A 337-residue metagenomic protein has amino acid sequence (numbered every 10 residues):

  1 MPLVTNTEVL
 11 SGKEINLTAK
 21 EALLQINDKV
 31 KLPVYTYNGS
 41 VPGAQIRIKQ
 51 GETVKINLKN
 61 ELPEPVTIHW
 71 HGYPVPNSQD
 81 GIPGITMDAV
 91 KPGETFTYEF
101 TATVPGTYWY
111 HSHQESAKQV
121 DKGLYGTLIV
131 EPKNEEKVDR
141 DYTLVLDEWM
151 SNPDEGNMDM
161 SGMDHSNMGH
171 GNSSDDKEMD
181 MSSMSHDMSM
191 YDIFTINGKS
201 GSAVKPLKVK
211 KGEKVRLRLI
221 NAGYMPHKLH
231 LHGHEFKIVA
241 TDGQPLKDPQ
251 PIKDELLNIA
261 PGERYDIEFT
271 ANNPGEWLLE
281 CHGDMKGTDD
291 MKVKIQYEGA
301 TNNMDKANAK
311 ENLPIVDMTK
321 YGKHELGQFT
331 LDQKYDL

Functional and structural regions predicted by a protein language model:
M1-N16, V120-D159, S173-S174, K253-L337: Extended terminal and domain-junction accessory segments
G12-E14, V41-G43, G51-K55, T95-T97 (+6 more regions): Intrinsic-disorder/low-complexity, polar/charged segments enriched in Ser/Thr/Lys/Arg/Asp/Glu/Gln
E14-E131, S189, P226-N258, W277-D290: Histidine- and aromatic-enriched segments that form or immediately flank copper-ligand environments
N38-S40, G169, Y321-G322: Short, cationic low-complexity segments
A44, A203-P206, R216-R218, P226 (+3 more regions): Generic recognition of flexible, low-complexity loop/linker segments
K137-D139, S189, K210-K214, A222-Y224 (+1 more regions): Short gly/pro-enriched beta-turn/loop segments at secondary-structure junctions
T143-K211, I220: Acidic-aromatic/histidine active-site loop/patch
